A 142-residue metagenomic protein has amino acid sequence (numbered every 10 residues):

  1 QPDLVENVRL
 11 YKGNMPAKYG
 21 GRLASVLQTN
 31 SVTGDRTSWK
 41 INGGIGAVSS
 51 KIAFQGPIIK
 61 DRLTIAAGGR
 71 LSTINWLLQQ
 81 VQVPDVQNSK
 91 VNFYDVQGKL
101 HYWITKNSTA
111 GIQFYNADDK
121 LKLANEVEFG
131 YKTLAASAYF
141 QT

Functional and structural regions predicted by a protein language model:
Q1, L77-V81, Y115: Surface-exposed coil loops of outer-membrane beta-barrel proteins
Q1-L10: Short acidic/polar hinge/loop motifs at secondary-structure boundaries that mediate gating or recognition
V5, R22-A24, A47: Short, solvent-exposed loop/turn segments at the edges of secondary structure
L10-G13, K18-I41, I52: N-terminal periplasmic accessory domains that precede and gate Gram-negative outer-membrane beta-barrel machines
L23-S25, I58, V81-Q82: Short, glycine/charged-enriched secondary-structure capping and boundary segments
T33, S72-T73: Active-site/binding-pocket entry motifs
G46-L71, D85-K120, G130-T142: Transmembrane beta-barrel wall of Gram-negative outer-membrane proteins
I74-Q80, D119-N125: Outer-membrane beta-barrel proteins
